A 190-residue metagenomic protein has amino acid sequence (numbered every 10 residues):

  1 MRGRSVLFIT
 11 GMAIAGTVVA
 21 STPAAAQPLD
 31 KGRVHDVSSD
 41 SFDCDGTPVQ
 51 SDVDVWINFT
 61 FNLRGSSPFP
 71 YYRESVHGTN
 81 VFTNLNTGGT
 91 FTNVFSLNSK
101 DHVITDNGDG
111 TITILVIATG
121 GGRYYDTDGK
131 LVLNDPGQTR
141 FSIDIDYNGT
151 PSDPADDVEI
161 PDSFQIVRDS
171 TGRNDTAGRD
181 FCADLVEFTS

Functional and structural regions predicted by a protein language model:
M1-A26: Secretory targeting and sorting signals
A26-S190: Beta-strand-enriched cores of mature, soluble protein domains
